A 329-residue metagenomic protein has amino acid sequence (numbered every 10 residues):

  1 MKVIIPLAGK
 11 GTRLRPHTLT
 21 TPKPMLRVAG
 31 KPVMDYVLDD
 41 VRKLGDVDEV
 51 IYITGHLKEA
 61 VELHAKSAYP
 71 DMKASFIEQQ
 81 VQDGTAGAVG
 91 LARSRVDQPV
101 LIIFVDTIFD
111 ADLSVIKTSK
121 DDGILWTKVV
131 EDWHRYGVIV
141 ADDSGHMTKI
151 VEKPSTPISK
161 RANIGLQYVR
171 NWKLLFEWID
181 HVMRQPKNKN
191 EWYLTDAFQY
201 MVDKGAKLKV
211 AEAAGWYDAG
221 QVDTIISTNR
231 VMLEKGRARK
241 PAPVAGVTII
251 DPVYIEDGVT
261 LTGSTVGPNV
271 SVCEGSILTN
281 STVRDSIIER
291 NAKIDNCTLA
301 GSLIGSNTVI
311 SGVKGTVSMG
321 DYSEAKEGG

Functional and structural regions predicted by a protein language model:
K2-I5, R13, L26-R27, K31-F104 (+4 more regions): Conserved N-terminal catalytic core of the sugar/cofactor nucleotidyltransferase
K10, D106-T107: Active-site metal-binding loops of divalent metal-dependent hydrolases
G11-P16, H134: Short N-terminal binding/cap micro-motifs at the start of the first secondary-structure element
P24, K73-S75, H146, K207-K209: Conserved beta-strand segments of alpha/beta enzyme cores
M25, I139-A141, V210: A structural signal for short hydrophobic beta-strand segments in well-ordered beta-sheet cores
E49-G55, T127, I287, L303: Short internal beta-strands
I108-R184: Conserved core of the sugar-phosphate nucleotidyltransferase
M183-G329: Left-handed beta-helix
